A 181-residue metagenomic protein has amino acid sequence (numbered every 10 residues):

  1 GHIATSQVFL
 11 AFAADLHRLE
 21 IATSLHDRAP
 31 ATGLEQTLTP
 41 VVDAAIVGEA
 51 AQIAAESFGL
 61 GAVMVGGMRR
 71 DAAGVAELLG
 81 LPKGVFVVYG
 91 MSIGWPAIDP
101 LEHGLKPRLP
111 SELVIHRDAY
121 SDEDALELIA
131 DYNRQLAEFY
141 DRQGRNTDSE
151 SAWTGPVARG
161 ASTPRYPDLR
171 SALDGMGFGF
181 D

Functional and structural regions predicted by a protein language model:
G1-D181: Acidic, surface-exposed loops and disordered segments
